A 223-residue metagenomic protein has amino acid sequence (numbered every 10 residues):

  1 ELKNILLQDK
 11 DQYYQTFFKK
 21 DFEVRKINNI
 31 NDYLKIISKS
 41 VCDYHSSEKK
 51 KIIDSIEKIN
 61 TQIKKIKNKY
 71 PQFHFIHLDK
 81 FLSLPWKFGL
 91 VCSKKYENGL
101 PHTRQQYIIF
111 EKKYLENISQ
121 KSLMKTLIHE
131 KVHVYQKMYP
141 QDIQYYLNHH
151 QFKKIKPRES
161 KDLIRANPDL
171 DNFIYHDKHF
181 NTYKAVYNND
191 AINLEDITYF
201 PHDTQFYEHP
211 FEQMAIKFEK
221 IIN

Functional and structural regions predicted by a protein language model:
E1-K49, A215: N-terminal mature-domain "stem" immediately C-terminal to a signal peptide or N-terminal signal-anchor/transmembrane
I30-I108: Auxiliary, metal-adjacent structural segments of Zn-dependent hydrolase domains
I52, I56, Q120-K125, E208-E212: Solvent-exposed, acidic/flexible segments
K87-C92, K125, Q136, Q141: Non-catalytic terminal regions of proteins
L90-K94, K112-Y114, V132, Q136: Short, flexible loop/turn elements at secondary-structure junctions
I109-L127: Short pre-active-site segment immediately N-terminal to the catalytic Zn-binding motif
E130-N148: Catalytic Zn2+-binding segment of zinc metalloproteases
N148-N223: Metalloprotease/metallohydrolase-associated module, dominated by Zn2+-dependent proteases
